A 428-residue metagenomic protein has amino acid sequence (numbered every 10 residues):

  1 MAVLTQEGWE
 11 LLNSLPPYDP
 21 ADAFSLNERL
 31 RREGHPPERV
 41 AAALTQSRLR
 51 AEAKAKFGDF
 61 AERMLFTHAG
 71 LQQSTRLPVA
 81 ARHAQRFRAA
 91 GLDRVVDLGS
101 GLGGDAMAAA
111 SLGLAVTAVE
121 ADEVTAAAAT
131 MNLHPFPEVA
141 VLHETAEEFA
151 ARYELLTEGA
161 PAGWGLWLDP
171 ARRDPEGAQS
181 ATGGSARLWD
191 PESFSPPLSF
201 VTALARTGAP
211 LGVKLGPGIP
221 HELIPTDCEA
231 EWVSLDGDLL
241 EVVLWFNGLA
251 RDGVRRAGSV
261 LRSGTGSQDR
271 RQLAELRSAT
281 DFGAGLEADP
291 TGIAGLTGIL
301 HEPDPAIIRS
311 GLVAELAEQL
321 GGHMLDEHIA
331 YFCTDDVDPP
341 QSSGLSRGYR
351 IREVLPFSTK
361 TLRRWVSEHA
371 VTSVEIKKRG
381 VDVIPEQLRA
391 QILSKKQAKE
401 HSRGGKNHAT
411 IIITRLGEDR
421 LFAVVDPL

Functional and structural regions predicted by a protein language model:
M1-L428: SAM-dependent transferase fold signal centered on methyltransferase-like domains, encompassing both Class I
